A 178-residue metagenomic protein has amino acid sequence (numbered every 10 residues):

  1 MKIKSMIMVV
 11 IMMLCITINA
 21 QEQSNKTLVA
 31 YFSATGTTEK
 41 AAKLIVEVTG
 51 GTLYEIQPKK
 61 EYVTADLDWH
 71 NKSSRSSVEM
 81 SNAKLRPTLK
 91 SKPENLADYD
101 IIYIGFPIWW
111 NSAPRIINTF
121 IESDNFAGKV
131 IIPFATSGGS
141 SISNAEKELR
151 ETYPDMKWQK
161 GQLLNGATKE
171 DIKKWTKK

Functional and structural regions predicted by a protein language model:
M1-Q23: Bacterial Sec-dependent N-terminal signal peptides
A20-D100, N111-A113, E170-K177: N-terminal beta1-alpha1-beta2 submodule of the flavodoxin-like/Rossmannoid cofactor-binding fold
F32-A34, I56-K59, G105-I108, F134-S137 (+1 more regions): Active-site-proximal beta-strand/loop segments in catalytic clefts of secreted hydrolases
T52, A127, M156-Q159: Secondary-structure boundary/capping positions in well-ordered alpha/beta enzyme cores
H70-P154: Helix-loop-strand module that forms the ligand-binding subsite of alpha/beta enzymes
K157-K178: Glycine-rich phosphate/pyrophosphate-binding loop and the adjoining helix
